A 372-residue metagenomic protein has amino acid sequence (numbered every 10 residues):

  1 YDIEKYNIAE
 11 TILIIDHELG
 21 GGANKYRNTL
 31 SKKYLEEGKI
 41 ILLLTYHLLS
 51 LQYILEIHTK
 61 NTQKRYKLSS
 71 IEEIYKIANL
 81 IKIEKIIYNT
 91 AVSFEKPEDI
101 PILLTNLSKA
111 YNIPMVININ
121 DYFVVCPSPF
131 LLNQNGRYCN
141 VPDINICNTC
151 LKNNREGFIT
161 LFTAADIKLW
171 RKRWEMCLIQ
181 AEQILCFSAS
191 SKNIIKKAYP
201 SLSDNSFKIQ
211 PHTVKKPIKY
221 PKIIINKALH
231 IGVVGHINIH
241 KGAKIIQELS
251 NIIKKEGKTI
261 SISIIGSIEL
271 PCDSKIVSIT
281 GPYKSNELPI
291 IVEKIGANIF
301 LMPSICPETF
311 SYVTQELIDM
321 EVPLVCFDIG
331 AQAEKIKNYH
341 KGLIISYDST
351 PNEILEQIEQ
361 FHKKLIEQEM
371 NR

Functional and structural regions predicted by a protein language model:
Y1-T11, K25, K33, L51-H58 (+6 more regions): Non-catalytic membrane-proximal stalk/linker segments that position and tether the catalytic domains
A110, N140-Q183: Membrane-proximal helix-turn-helix segments that form the acceptor-binding/catalytic region of lipid-linked
M176-Q183, K192-V214, H340: Helix-loop-beta element that forms the nucleotide-linked donor phosphate-binding surface in glycosyltransferases
L185, I224-K241, Q247-S250: Conserved donor-binding/catalytic core segment of Leloir-type glycosyltransferases
G266-K294, I299: Nucleotide-activated donor-binding/catalytic signature segment of Leloir-type glycosyltransferases, i.e., the conserved
P289, T314-D319, A333-E334: Short alpha-helical segment that forms part of, or immediately flanks, the ligand-binding pocket in carbohydrate-active
I299-M302, P323-C326: Short hydrophobic beta-strand element within catalytic cores of glycosyltransferases and related nucleotide-activated
L301-Y312, A333-E334: Nucleotide-sugar-dependent
